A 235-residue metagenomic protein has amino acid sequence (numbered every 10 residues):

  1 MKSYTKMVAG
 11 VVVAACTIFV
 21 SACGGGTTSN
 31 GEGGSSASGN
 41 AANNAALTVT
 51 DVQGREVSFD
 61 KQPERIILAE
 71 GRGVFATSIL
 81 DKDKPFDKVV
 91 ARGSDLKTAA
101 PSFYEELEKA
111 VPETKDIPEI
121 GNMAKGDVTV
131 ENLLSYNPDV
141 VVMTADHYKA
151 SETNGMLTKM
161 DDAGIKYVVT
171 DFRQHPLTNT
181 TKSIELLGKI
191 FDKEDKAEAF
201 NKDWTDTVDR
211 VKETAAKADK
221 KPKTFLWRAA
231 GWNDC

Functional and structural regions predicted by a protein language model:
M1-V11: Bacterial N-terminal signal peptides that target proteins for export
I18-A22: C-terminal motif of bacterial Sec signal peptides marking the signal peptidase cleavage site
G24-C235: N-terminal ligand-binding lobe of clamshell/alpha-beta domains
